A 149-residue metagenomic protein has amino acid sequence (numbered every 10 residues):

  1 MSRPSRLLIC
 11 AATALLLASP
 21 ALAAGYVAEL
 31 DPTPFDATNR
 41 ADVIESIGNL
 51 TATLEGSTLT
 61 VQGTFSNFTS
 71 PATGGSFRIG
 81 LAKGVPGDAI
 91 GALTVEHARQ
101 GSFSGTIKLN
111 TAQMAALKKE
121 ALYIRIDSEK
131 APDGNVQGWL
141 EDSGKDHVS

Functional and structural regions predicted by a protein language model:
M1-C10: Bacterial N-terminal signal peptides that target proteins for export
S2, P20-G75, I79-S149: Metal-centered catalytic cores of metalloenzymes
T13, A18-P20: N-terminal signal peptide c-region/cleavage motif recognized by signal peptidases
